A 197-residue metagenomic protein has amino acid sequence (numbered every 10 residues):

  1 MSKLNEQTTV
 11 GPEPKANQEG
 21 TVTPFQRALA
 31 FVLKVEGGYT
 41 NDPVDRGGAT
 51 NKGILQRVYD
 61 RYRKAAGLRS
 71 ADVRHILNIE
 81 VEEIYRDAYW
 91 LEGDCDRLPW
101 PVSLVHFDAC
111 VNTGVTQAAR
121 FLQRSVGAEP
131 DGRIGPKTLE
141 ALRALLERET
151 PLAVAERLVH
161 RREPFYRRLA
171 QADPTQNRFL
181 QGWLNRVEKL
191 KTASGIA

Functional and structural regions predicted by a protein language model:
M1-A197: Cell-wall polysaccharide-cleaving catalytic domain and substrate-binding groove, primarily in peptidoglycan/chitin
